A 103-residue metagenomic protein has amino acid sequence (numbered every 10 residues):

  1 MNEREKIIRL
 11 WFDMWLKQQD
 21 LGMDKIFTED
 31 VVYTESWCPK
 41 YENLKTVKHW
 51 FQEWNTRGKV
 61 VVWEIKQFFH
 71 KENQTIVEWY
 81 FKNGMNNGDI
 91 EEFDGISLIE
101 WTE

Functional and structural regions predicted by a protein language model:
N2-E3, D20-N73: A solvent-exposed, acidic/Ser-Thr-rich amphipathic alpha-helical stretch
L10-W11: Generic hydrophobic alpha-helical segments
D20-M23, E35, N86, E92-I99: Low-complexity, intrinsically disordered short segments enriched for Gly/Pro and polybasic residues
T28, M85, W101-E103: Short, acidic, Ser/Thr-enriched surface-loop or helix-capping motifs
F51, W63-F69, Y80-F81, D94-E100: Hydrophobic/aromatic beta-strand elements that line small-molecule binding cavities or substrate pockets in beta-rich
T56-R57, K82-E92: Short, cysteine-centered beta-strand-loop-beta hairpins and adjacent loop/turn segments enriched in charged/polar
E72-I76, I90, E100-E103: Coil-to-beta-strand transition motifs
